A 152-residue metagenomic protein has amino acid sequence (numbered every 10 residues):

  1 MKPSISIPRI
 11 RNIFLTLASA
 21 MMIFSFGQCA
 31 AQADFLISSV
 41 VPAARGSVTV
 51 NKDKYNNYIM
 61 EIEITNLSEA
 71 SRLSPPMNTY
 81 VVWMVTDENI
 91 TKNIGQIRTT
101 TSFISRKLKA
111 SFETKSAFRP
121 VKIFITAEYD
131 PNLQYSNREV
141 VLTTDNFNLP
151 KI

Functional and structural regions predicted by a protein language model:
K2-I5, F24, Q28-I152: N-terminal targeting/export leaders
K2-L17: Bacterial N-terminal signal peptides that target proteins for export
T16-S25: Bacterial N-terminal signal peptides
